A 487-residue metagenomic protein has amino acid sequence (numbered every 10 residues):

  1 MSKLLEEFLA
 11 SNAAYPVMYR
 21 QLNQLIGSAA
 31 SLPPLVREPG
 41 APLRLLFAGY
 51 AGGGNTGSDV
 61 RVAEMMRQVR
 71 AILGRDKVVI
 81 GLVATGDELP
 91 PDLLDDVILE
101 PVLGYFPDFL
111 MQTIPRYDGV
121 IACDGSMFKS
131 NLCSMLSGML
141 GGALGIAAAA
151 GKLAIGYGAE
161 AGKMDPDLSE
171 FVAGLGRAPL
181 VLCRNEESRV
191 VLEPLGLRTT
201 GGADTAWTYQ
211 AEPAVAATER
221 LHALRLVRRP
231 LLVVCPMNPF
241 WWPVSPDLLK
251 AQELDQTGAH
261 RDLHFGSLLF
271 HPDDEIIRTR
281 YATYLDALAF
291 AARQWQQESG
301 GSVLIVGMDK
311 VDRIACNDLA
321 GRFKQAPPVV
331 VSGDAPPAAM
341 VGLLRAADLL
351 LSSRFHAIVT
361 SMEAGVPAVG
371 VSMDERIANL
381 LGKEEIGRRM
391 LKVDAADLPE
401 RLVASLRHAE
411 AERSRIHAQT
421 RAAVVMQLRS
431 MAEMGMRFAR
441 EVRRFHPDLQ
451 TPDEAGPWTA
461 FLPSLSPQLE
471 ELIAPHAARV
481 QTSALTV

Functional and structural regions predicted by a protein language model:
M1-V487: Active-site anion-handling motifs in enzyme catalytic cores
